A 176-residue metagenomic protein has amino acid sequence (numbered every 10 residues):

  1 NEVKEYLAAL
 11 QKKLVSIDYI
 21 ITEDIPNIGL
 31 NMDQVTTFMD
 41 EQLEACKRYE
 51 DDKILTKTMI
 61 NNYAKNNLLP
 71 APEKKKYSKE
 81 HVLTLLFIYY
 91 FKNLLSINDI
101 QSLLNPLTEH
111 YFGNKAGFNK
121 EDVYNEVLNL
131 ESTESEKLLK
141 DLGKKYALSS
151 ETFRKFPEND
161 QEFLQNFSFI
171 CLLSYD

Functional and structural regions predicted by a protein language model:
N1-H110: Basic helix-turn-helix/winged-helix DNA-binding cores and closely related short helical interaction motifs
L103-D176: Intrinsically disordered, low-complexity, charge-dense segments enriched in Lys/Arg and Glu/Asp interspersed
